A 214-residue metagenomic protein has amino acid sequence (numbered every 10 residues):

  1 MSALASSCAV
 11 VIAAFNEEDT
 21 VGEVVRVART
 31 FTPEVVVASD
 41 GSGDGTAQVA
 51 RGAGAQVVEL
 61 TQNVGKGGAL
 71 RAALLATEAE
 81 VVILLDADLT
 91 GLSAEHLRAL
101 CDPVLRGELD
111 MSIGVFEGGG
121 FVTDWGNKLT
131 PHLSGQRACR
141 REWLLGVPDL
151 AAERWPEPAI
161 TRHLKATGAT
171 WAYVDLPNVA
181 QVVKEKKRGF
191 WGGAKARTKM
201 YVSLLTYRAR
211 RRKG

Functional and structural regions predicted by a protein language model:
M1-A3, K165-G214: Hydrophobic helical membrane-anchoring modules
S7-A9, A159: Cell-envelope/extracellular polymer assembly enzymes that use nucleotide-activated donors
I12-T30: Short, well-formed alpha-helical segments that are part of the catalytic scaffolds of diverse glycosyltransferases
S39-A47: A conserved acidic beta->alpha catalytic loop
L60-T77: Glycine-rich, basic loop-to-helix element that forms the pyrophosphate-binding segment of sugar-nucleotide handling
V82: Short aromatic/hydrophobic "clamp" motif used to bind/position activated sugar donors
A94-G114: Conserved donor-nucleotide/metal-binding helix-loop-beta segment in metal-dependent transferases, i.e., the alpha-helix
S112-G126: Short beta-strand-to-loop element that shapes/binds the nucleotide-sugar donor at the catalytic cleft/hinge
